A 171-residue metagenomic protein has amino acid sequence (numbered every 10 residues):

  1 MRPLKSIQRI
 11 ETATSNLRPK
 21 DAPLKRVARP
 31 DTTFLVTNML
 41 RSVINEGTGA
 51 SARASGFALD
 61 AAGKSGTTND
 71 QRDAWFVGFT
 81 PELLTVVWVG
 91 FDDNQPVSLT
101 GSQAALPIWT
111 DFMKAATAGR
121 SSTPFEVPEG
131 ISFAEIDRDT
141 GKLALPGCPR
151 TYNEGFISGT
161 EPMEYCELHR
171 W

Functional and structural regions predicted by a protein language model:
M1-C166: A penicillin-recognizing enzyme superfamily signal
R170-W171: Intrinsically disordered, low-complexity regulatory regions
